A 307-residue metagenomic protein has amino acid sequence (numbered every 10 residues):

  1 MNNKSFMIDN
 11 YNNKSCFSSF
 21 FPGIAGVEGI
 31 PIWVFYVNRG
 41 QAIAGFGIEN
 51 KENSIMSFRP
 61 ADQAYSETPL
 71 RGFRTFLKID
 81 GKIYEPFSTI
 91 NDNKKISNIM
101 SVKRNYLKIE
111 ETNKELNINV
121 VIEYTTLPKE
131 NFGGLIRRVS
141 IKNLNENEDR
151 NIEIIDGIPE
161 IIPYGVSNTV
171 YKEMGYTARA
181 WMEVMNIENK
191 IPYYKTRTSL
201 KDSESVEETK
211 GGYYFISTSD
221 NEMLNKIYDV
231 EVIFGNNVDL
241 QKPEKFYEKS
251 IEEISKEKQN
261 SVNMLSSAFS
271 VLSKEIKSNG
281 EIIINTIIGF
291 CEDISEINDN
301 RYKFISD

Functional and structural regions predicted by a protein language model:
M1-D307: Anionic coordination/interaction segments
